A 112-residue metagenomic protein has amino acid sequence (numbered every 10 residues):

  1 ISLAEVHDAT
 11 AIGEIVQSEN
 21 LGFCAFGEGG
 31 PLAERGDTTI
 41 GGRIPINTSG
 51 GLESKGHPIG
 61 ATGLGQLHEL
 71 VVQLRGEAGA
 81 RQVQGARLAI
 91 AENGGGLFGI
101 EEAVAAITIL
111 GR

Functional and structural regions predicted by a protein language model:
S2-R112: Claisen-condensing/thiolase-fold acyl-transfer catalytic domains that form or cleave C-C bonds in fatty acid
